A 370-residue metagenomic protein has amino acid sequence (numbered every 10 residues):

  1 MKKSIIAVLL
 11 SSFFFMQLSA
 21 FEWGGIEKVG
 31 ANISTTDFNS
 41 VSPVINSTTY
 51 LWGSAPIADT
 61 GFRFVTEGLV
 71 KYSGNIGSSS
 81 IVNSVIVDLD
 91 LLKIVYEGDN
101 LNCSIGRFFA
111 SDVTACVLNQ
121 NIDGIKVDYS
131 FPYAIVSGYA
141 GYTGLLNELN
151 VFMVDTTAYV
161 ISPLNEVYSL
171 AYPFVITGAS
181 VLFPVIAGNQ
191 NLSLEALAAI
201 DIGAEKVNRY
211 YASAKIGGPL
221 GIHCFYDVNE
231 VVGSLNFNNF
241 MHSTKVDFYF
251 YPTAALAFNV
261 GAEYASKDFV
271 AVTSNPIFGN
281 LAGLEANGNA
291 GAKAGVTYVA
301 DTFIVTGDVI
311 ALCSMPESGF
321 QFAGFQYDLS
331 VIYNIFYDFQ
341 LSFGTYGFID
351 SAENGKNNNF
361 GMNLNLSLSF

Functional and structural regions predicted by a protein language model:
K2-G106, I125-P132, V136, P184 (+6 more regions): Beta-barrel outer-membrane channel/assembly domains of diderm bacteria
G74, V113-T114, L146-N147: Short catalytic/ligand-binding loop motif for oxyanion handling, primarily in non-cytosolic enzymes, centered on
S78-V82, L145-S169, V270-L281, P316-G319: Solvent-exposed loop segments that connect transmembrane elements
F109-S111, L118: Beta-strand-rich receptor-binding modules of extracellular spikes/adhesins
C116-N119, V151: Active-site cleft segment of glycoside hydrolase catalytic domains centered on the general acid/base Glu
S137-P219: Internal metal/ion-chelating core segments
N236-N275: Long, well-ordered mid-to-C-terminal structural blocks that present hydrophobic/aromatic surfaces
